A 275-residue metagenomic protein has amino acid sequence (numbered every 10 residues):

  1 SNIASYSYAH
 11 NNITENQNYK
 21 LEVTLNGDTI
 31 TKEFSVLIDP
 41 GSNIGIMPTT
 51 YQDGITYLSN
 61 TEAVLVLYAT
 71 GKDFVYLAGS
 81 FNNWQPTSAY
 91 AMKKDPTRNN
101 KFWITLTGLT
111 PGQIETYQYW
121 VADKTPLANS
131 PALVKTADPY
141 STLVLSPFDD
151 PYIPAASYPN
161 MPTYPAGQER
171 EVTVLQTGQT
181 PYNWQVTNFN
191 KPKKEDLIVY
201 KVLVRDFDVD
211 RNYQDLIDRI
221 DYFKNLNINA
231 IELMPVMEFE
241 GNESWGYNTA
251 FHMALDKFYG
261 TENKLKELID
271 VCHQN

Functional and structural regions predicted by a protein language model:
N2-N18: Solvent-exposed segments in extracellular or luminal domains encompassing
E15-Y19, Q113-Y117: Exposed beta-strand face motif in extracellular beta-rich ectodomains
V23-L25, V121: Conserved structural position at the C-terminal beta-strand of extracellular beta-sandwich adhesion modules
I30-P40: C-terminal edge beta-strand
S59, V66-I114, A122-D149: Aromatic-rich carbohydrate-binding modules that target alpha-glucans
V121, L127-V186: Core domains of carbohydrate- and sulfate-ester-processing enzymes
T173-A230: An acidic-aromatic substrate-binding cleft motif
Y222-E267: Aromatic-lined carbohydrate-binding/catalytic grooves of carbohydrate-active enzymes
